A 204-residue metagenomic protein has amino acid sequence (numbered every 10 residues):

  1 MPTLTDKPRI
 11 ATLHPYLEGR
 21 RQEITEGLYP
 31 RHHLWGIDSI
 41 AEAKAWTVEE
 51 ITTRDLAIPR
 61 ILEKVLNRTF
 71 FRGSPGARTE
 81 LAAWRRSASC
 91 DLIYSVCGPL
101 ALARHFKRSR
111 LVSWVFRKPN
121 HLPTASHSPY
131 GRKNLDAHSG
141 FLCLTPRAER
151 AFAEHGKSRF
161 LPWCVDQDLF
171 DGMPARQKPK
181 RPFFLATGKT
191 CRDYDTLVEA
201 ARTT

Functional and structural regions predicted by a protein language model:
M1-D55, A88: N-terminal subdomain of nucleotide-sugar transferases
W35-D38, L81-S89, N120-F141: Membrane-proximal helix-turn-helix segments that form the acceptor-binding/catalytic region of lipid-linked
I40, D193-T204: Short hydrophobic signal-anchor/transmembrane segments that target glycosyltransferases and glycosylation machinery
I51-E80: A short, charged, and often flexible helix/loop element on the N-terminal side of the glycosyltransferase catalytic
F71-G73, R78-L100, V112-S113: Short N-terminal targeting/anchoring amphipathic segment
L102, R110-S126: A short, histidine- and acid-enriched strand-loop-helix "catalytic/donor-clamping" loop that lines the nucleotide-sugar
A137-S158, V165-F170: A short, active-site helix/loop in glycosyltransferases that binds the activated sugar's phosphate group
V165-R181, R192-V198: Acidic anion/phosphate-binding donor-loop and adjacent secondary structure in glycosyltransferase catalytic cores
